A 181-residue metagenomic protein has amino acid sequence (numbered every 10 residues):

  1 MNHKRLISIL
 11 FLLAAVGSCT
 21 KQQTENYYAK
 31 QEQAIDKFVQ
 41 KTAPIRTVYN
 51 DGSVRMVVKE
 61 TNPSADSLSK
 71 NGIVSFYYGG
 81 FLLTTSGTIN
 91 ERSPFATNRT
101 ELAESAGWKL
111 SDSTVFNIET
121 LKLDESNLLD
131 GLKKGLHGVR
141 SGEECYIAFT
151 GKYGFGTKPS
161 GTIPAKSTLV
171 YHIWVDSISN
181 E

Functional and structural regions predicted by a protein language model:
M1-C19: Sec-dependent bacterial lipoprotein signal peptides
C19-E181: Cross-family detector of peptidyl-prolyl cis-trans isomerase
